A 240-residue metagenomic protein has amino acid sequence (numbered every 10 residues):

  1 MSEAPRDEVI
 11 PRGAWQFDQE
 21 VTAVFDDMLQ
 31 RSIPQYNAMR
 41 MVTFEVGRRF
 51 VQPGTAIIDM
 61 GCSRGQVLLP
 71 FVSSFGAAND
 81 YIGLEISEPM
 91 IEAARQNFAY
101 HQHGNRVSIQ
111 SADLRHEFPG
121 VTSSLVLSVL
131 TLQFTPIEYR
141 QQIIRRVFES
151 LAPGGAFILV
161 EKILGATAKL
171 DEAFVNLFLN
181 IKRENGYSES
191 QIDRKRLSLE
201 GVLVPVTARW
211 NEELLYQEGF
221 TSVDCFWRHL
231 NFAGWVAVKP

Functional and structural regions predicted by a protein language model:
M1-V24: N-terminal, positively charged/glycine-rich alpha-helical extensions of SAM-dependent methyltransferases
Q35-P53: Conserved alpha-helix/loop element of class I SAM-dependent methyltransferases that forms part of the SAM/SAH-binding
I58, L68-R115: Class I SAM-dependent methyltransferase SAM/SAH-binding core
G61-G65: Class I SAM-dependent methyltransferase "Motif I" SAM/SAH-binding loop
F118-V126: A short acidic, Gly/Pro-enriched loop at the edge of an enzyme's catalytic core that lines a small-molecule cofactor
Q141-P153: A short glycine-rich, Lys/Arg-flanked "PGG" loop and its adjoining helix->strand segment in the class I
I158-E184: Conserved class I S-adenosyl-L-methionine
V202-E218: Short alpha-helix
